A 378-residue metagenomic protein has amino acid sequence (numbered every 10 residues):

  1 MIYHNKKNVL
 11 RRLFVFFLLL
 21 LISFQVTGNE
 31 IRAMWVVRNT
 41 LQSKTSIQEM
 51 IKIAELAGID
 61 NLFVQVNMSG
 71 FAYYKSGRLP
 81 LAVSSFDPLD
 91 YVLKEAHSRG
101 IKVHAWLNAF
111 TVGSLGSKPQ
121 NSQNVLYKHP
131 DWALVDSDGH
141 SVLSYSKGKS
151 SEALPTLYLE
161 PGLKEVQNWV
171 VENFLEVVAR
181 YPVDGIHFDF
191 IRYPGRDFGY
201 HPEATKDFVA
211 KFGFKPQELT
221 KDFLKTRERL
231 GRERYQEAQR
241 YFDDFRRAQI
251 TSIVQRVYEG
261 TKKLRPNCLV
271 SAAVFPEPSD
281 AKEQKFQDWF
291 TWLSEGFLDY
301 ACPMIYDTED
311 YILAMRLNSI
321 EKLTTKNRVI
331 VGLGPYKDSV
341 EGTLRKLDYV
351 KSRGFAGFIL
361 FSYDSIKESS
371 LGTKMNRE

Functional and structural regions predicted by a protein language model:
I31, L41-Q42, A105, F110-R180: Active-site-adjacent "subsite" loops/lids of carbohydrate-active enzymes
T40-L56, V166-V177, D280-E295, L313-R316 (+1 more regions): Short, acidic/polar
S46-G70, Y181, L298-Y300: Catalytic domains of carbohydrate-active enzymes, especially glycoside hydrolases
G70-N108, F245-V257, T261-L264: Aromatic-lined substrate-binding rim segments of carbohydrate-active enzymes
S76-V83, T111-S150, F190-G231: Aromatic- and acidic-residue-enriched segments that line the glycan-binding/catalytic groove of carbohydrate-active
H104-N108, H187-P194, Y235-K285, R328-D338: Aromatic-lined carbohydrate-recognition surfaces of secreted/lumenal glycan-active proteins
G113-L115, R196, L264, L269-D310: Substrate-binding cleft/loops of secretory-pathway carbohydrate-active enzymes
F297-M315, S319-I320, I330-E378: Substrate-binding cleft of secreted/luminal carbohydrate-active enzymes
